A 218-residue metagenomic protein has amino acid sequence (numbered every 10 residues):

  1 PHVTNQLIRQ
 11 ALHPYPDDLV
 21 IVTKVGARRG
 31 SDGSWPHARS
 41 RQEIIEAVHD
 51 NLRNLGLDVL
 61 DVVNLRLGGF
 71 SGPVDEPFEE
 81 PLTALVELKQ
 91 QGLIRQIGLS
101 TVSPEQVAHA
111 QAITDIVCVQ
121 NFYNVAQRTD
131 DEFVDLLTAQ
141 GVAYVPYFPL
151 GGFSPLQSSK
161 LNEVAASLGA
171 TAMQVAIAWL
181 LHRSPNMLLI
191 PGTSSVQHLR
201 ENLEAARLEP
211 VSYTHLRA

Functional and structural regions predicted by a protein language model:
P1-L7, F70-G72: Glycine-rich, proline-tolerant flexible connector loops at the mouths of alpha/beta enzymes
Q10-P16, R53-G56, Q111, D135-A139: Acidic (Asp/Glu)-rich catalytic clusters
D18-G30: A short, structured active-site edge motif that brings together acidic residues
S31-Q42: Active-site mouth loops of central-metabolism enzymes
S40-R53: Short, acidic/polar
L55-S71: Active-site groove signature of glycoside hydrolases
G68-S212: Beta/alpha (TIM)-barrel catalytic core signal, keyed to glycine-rich beta->alpha loops juxtaposed to Asp/Glu that bind
T214-A218: Conserved small/polar residues in nucleotide/adenosyl-binding loops
